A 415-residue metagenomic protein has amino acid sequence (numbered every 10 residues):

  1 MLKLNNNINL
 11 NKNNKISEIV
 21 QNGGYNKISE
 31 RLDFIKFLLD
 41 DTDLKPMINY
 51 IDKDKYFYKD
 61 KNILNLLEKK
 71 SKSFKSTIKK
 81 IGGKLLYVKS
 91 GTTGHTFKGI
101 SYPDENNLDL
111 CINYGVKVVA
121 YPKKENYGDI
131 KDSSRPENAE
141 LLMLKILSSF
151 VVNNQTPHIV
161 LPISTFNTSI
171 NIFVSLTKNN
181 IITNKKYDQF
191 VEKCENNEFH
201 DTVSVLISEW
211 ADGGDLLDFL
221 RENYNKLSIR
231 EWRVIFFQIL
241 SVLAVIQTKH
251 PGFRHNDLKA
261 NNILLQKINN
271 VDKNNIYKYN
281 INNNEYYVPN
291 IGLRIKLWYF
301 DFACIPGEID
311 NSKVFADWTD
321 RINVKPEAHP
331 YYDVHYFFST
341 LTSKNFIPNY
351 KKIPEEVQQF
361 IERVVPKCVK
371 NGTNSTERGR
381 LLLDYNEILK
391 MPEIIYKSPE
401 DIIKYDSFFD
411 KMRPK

Functional and structural regions predicted by a protein language model:
V20, G24-I48, K313, R321-K415: Helical subdomain adjoining the active site within ATP-dependent kinase catalytic cores
D52-C111: ATP-binding glycine-rich phosphate-binding loop
T92-F97, L110-Y114, T156-L161, T202-L206 (+5 more regions): Core residues of folded domains in eukaryotic genome-function proteins
G99-V160, T165-N171: ATP-binding glycine-rich loop module of kinase domains
S101-D104, V119-K123, N167-S169, A211-D215 (+3 more regions): Conserved beta-strand elements of beta-rich interaction domains across eukaryotes, especially beta-propellers
L147-S148, N223-H255, A260, N270: Conserved kinase catalytic-core helix
P157-I229: Conserved structural core of kinase catalytic domains
G252-A328: Catalytic activation segment of kinase domains across protein kinase-like and atypical kinase folds
